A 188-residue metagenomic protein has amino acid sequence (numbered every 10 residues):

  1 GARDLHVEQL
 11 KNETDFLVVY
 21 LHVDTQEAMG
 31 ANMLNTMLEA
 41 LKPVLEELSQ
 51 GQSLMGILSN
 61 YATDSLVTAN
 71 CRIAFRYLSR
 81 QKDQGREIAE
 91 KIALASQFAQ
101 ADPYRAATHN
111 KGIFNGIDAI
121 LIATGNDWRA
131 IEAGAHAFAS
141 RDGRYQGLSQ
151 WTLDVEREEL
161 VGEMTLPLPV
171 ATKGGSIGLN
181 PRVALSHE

Functional and structural regions predicted by a protein language model:
G1-K42, P103: Intrinsically disordered, low-complexity linker/loop segments enriched in Gly/Pro and charged/polar residues
E27-M29, L34-L179: Glycine-rich anion/phosphate-binding loop at the beta-strand->alpha-helix junction
R182-E188: A hydrophobic, small-residue-rich beta->alpha segment in the mid-to-C-terminal subdomain of diverse proteins
